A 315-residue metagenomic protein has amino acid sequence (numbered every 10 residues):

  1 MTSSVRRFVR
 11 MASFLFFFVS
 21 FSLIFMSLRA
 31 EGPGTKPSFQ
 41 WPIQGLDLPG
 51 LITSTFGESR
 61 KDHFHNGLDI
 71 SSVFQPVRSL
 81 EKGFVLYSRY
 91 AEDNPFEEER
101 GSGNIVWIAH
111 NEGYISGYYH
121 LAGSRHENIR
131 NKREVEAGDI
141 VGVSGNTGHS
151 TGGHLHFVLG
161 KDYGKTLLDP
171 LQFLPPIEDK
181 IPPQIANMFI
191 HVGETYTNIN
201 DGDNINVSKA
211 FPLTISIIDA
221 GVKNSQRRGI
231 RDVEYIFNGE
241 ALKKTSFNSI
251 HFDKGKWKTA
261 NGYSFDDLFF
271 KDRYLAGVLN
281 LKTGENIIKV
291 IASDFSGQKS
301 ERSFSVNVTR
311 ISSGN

Functional and structural regions predicted by a protein language model:
M1-V9: N-terminal secretory signal peptides that target proteins for export/translocation
A12-I24: Bacterial N-terminal signal peptides
L23-T35: Bacterial Sec-dependent signal peptides at the C-terminal "C-region" and cleavage site
P49-E81, S88-E98, G103, G193-N198 (+1 more regions): Short glycine/threonine/proline-enriched tight-turn/helix- or strand-capping micro-motif at secondary-structure
N66-I70, F96-H110, Y114, N131-H191: Conserved, short, structured surface segments that act as functional micro-motifs
P76-S88, E127-S144: Short, well-structured beta-strand-loop connectors
L80-N128: Zn2+-dependent peptidoglycan hydrolase active-site motif and core
E178, P183, M188-S313: Long, low-complexity serine/threonine/glycine- and acidic-rich segments characteristic of extracellular
